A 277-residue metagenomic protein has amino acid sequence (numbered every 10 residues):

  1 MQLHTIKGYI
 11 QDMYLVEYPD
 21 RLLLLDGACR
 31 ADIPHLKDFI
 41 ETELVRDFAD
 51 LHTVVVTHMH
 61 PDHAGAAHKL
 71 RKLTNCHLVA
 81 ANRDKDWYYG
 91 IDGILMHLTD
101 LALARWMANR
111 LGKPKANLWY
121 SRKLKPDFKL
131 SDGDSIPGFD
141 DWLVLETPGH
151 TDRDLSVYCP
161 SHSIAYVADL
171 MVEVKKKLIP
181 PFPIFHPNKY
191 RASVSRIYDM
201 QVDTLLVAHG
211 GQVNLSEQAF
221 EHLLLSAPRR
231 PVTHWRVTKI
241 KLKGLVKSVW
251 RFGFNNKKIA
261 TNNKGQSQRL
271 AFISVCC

Functional and structural regions predicted by a protein language model:
M1-E43, S156-L170, C276: Conserved beta-strand hairpin/beta-sheet module of binuclear metal-dependent hydrolase folds, prominently
Q11, A31, P61-D62, D86 (+1 more regions): Short alpha-helical
V16, D26, L36, H58 (+8 more regions): Divalent metal-coordination and catalytic microenvironments
L23-L25, V55, L78, I164-Y166 (+1 more regions): Residue-level marker for buried hydrophobic side chains located in beta-strands that build the well-ordered beta-sheet
C29-A31, Y120-S121, S135, D141-H222 (+1 more regions): Metallo-beta-lactamase
T42-F128, L225, R229-V232: Active-site HxH/HxHxD metal-binding segment of metal-dependent hydrolases
W87-D92, K175-P180, K239: Short, charged, surface-exposed secondary-structure boundary motifs
V174, N188-C277: Accessory terminal helices/loops
